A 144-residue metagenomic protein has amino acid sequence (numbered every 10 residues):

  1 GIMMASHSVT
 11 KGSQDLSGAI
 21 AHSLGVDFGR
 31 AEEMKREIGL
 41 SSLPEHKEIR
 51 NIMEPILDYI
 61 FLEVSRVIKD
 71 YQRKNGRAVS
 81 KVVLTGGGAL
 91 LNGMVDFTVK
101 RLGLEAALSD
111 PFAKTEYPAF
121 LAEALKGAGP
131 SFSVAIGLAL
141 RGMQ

Functional and structural regions predicted by a protein language model:
G1-Q144: Hydrophobic/aromatic-enriched cytosolic interaction surfaces used to assemble or bind macromolecules
